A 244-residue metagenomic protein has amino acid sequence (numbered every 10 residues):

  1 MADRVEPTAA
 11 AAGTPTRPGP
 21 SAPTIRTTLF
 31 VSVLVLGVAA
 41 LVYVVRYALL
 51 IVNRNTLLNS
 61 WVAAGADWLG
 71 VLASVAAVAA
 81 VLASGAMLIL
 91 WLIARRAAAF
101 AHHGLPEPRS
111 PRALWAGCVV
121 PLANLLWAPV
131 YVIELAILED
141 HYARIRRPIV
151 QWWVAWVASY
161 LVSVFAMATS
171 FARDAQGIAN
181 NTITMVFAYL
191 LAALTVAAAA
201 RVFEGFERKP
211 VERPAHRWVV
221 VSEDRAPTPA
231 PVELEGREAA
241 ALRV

Functional and structural regions predicted by a protein language model:
M1-A11, V119-L126: Short, charged cytosolic
P18-A22, A86-S110, P129-R146, S170-D174 (+1 more regions): Cytoplasmic membrane-interface segments at the C-terminal ends of transmembrane helices
P18-G37, I145-W153: Alpha-helical transmembrane segments and their helix-start/interface "positive-inside/aromatic belt" motifs in integral
L29-R46, S74, V78-A94, N124 (+3 more regions): Helical transmembrane-bundle signal
L41-V75, S163-Y189: Membrane interfacial helix motifs at helix-loop boundaries and amphipathic/re-entrant anchors
P111-V132: Hydrophobic, aromatic-rich membrane-embedded alpha-helical segments
L135-Y160, R173-L190: Hydrophobic alpha-helical transmembrane segments and immediately flanking/interface helices in integral membrane
P210-E233: Short, highly charged, low-complexity non-transmembrane loops/tails of multi-pass membrane proteins
